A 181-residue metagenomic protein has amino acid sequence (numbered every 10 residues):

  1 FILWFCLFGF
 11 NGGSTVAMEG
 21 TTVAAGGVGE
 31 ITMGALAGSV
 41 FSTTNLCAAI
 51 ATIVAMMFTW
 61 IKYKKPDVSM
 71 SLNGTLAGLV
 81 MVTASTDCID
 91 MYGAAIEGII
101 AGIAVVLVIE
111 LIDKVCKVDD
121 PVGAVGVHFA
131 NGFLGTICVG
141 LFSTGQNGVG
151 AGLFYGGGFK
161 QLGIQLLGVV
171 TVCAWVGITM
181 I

Functional and structural regions predicted by a protein language model:
F1-I181: Glycine- and aromatic-enriched membrane alpha-helices
